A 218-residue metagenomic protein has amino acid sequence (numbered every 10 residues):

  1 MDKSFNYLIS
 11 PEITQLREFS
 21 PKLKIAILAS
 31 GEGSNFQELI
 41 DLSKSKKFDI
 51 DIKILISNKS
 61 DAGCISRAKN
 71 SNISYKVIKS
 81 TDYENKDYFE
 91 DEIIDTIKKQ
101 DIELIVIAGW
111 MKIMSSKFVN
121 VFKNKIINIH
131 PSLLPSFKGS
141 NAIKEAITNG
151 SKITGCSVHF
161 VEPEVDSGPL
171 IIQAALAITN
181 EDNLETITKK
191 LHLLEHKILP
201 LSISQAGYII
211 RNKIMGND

Functional and structural regions predicted by a protein language model:
D2-G63: N-terminal Rossmann-like dinucleotide-binding module
K3, P11-E12, L42, A108-D218: Donor/substrate-binding cores of folate-linked one-carbon enzymes
F48-Y88: Short, surface-exposed acidic-centric catalytic microdomains
K53, E103, N124: Conserved acidic residues
S57-N58, K86, I102-S116: N-terminal glycine-rich "phosphate-gripper" loop used for MgATP/nucleotide binding and carboxylate activation
S74, E103, K152: Residue-level detector of anion-binding/catalytic polar loops
N85-K98: Glycine/small-residue-rich loop that forms an oxyanion/phosphate-binding "nest" at active or ligand-binding sites
